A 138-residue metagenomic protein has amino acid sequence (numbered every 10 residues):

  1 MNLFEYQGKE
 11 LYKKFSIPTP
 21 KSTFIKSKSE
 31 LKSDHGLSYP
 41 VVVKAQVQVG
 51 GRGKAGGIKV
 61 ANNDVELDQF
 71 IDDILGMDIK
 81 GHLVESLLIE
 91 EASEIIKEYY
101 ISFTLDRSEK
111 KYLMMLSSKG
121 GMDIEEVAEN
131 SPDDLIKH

Functional and structural regions predicted by a protein language model:
M1-Y39, A45: A conserved helix-loop-beta module that forms one wall/lid of the active-site cleft in ATP-utilizing catalytic domains
N2-Y6, I25, A61-D68, I95: Electropositive phosphate-/nucleotide-binding environments in soluble metabolic enzymes
L3, G8, K14, S22 (+5 more regions): Generic secondary-structure boundary/loop-capping signal
Y6-Y12, L37-G53, G81-E94, I101: ATP-grasp fold ATP-binding core
T19, Q69-K80: Catalytic core of tubulin tyrosine ligase-like
P20-S22, V43-F70, Y100, M122-E126: Glycine-rich phosphate-binding loop of ATP-grasp-fold ATP-dependent ligases
I25, I58-N63, T104, M115-S117: Short beta-strand-to-turn element immediately C-terminal to the catalytic PLP-Schiff-base lysine in fold type I
G81-H138: Hydrophobic alpha-helical hairpins/lids featuring a short glycine-rich hinge
